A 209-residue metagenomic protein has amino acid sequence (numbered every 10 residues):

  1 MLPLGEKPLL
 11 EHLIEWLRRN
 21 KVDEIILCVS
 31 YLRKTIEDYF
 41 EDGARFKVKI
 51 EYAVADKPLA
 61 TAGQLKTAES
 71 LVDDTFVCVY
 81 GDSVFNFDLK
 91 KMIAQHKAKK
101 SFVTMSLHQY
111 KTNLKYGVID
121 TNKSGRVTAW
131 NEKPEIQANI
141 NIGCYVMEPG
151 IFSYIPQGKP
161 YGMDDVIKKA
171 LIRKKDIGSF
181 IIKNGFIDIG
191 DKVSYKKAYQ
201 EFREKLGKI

Functional and structural regions predicted by a protein language model:
M1, I119-T121, I167, S179: A structural signal for short hydrophobic beta-strand segments in well-ordered beta-sheet cores
M1-K34: N-terminal glycine-rich phosphate-binding loop and ensuing alpha1 helix
E11, A62, K66, D164: Glycine-rich phosphate-binding loop at the start of an alpha helix
D23-I25, K49, F102-V103, D176: Residues at the starts of beta-strands that form the adenosine-phosphate
I26-C28, Y80, M105-L107, V146 (+1 more regions): Short beta-strand segments
E37, E41-T121: Conserved beta-loop-beta/alpha segment of the NTase-like Rossmann-fold superfamily that binds/positions NTPs
F76-V77, V84, K90-K97, K111-T112 (+1 more regions): Catalytic-core segments of class I nucleotidyltransferases/pyrophosphorylases that form NMP-activated intermediates
